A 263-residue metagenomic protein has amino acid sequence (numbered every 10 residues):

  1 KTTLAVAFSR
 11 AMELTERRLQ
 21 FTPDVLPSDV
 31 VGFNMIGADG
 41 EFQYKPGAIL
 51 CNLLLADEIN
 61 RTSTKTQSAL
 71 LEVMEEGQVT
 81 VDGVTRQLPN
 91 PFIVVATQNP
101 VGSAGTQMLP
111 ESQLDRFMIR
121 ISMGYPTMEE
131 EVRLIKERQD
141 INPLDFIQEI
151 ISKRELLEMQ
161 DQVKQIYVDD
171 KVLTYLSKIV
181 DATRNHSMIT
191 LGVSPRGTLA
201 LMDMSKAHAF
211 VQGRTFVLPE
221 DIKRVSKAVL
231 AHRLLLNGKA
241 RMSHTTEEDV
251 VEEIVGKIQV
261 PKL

Functional and structural regions predicted by a protein language model:
K1-T22: Walker A/P-loop
T15-P27, G83-N90: Short beta-strand-centered segment that lines the nucleotide-binding/catalytic pocket of NTP-utilizing
V30, L70, F117, L176 (+2 more regions): Residue-level signature of catalytic and energy-coupling elements of molecular machines, predominantly ATP/GTP-dependent
I36-L55: Conserved alpha-helical scaffold flanking the Walker A/P-loop in AAA+ ATPase domains
G37-G40, T62, M74-I166, K206-V211: Canonical AAA+ ATPase core
D57-E58, A69: Walker B catalytic acidic pair
F146-L201: Conserved AAA+ ATPase small/helical "lid" subdomain
N185-L263: C-terminal engagement/docking regions of AAA+ P-loop ATPases
